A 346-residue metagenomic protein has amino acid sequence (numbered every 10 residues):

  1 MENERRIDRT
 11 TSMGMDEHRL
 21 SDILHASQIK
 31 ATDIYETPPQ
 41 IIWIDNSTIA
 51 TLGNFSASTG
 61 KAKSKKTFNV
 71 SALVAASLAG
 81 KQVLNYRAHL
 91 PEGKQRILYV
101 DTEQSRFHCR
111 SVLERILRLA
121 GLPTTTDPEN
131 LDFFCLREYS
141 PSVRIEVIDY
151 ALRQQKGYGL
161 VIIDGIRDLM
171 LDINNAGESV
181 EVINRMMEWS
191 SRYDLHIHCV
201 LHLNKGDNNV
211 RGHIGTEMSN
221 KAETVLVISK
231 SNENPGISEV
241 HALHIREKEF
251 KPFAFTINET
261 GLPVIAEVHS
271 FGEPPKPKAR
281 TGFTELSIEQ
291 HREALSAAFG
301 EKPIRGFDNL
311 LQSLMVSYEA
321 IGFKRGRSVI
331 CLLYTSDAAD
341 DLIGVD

Functional and structural regions predicted by a protein language model:
M1-H18: Short, small/acidic-rich helices and loops at N termini and domain boundaries of DNA replication/processing enzymes
M13-I116: The Walker A/P-loop phosphate-binding site
A57-K63, F68, G177-P263: Phosphate-binding/switch region of NTP-binding enzymes
P91-N174, H269: Conserved inter-motif catalytic segment of the P-loop NTP-binding fold
I245-G300: Conserved alpha/beta core segments of nucleic-acid transaction machinery
P303-M315: Short acidic, hydrophobic short linear motifs in intrinsically disordered regions
Q312-R325: Short helix-coil junctions and helix-kink-helix linkers
Y334-D341: Conserved small/polar residues in nucleotide/adenosyl-binding loops
